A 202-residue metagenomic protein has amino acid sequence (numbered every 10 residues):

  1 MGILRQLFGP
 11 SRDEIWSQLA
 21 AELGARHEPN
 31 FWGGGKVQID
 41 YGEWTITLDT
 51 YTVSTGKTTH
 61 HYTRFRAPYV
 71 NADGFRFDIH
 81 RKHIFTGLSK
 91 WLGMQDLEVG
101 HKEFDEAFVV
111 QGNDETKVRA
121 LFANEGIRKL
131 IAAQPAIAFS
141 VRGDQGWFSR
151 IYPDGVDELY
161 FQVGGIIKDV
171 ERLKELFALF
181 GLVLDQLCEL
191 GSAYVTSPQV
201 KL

Functional and structural regions predicted by a protein language model:
I3-R5, W16-L202: Charged, low-complexity intrinsically disordered regions
P10-S11: Membrane engagement elements in two modes
